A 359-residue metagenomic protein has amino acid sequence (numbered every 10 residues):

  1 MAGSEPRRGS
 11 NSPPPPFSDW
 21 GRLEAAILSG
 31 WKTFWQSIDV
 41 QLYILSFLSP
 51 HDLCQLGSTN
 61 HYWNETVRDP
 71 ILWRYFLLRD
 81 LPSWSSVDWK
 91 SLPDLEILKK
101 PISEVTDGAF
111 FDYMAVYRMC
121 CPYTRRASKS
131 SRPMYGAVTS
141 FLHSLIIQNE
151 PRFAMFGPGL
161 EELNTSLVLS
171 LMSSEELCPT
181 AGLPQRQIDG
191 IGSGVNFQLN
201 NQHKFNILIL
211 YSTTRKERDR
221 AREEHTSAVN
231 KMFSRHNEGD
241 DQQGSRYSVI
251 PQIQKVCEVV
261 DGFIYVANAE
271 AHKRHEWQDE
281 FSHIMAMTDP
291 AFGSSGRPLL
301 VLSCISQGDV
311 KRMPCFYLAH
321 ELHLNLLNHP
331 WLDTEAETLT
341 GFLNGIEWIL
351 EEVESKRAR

Functional and structural regions predicted by a protein language model:
M1-W35, Y43, D80, D88 (+1 more regions): CRL adaptor-proximal regions
S29-W31, S49-P50, V138-H143, I191-V195 (+3 more regions): Eukaryotic intrinsically disordered and solvent-exposed regulatory patches
K32-S49, L53-V67, W73, L77: Short hydrophobic alpha-helical "box" of cullin-RING ligase substrate receptors that recruits the CRL scaffold
F76-K129: Charged, amphipathic alpha-helical linker segments immediately N-terminal to NTP-binding catalytic cores
P122-K129, G136-A181: Conserved G1/Walker A P-loop phosphate-binding module
M172-R222: Switch I (effector-binding) loop of TRAFAC-class P-loop GTPase G-domains
E223-D240, R246-A271: Inter-motif core of Ras-like GTPase G domains
V259-R359: Conserved GTP-binding G-domain of TRAFAC-class P-loop NTPases and closely related GTPase folds
